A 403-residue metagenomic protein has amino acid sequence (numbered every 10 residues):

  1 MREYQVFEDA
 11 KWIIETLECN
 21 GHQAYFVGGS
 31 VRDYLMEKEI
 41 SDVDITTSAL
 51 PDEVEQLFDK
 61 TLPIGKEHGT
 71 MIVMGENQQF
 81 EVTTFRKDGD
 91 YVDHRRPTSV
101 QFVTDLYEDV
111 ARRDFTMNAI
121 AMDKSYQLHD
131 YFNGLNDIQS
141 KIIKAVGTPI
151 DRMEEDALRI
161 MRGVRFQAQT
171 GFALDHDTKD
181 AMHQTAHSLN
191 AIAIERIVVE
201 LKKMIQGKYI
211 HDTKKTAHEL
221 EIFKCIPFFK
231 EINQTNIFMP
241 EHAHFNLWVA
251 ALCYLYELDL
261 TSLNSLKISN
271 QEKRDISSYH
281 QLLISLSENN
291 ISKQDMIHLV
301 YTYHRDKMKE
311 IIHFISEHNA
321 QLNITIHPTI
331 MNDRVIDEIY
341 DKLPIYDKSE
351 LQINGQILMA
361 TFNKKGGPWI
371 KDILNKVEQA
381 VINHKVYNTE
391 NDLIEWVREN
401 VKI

Functional and structural regions predicted by a protein language model:
M1-I403: Catalytic cores of the polymerase beta-like nucleotidyltransferase superfamily and closely associated nucleotide
